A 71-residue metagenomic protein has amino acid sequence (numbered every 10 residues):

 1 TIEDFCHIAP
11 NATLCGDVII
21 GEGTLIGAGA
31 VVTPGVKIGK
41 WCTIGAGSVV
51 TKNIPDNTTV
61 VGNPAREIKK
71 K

Functional and structural regions predicted by a protein language model:
T1-V61, A65-I68: Structural signal for interior beta-strand "rungs" in well-ordered beta-sheet cores of soluble enzyme domains
